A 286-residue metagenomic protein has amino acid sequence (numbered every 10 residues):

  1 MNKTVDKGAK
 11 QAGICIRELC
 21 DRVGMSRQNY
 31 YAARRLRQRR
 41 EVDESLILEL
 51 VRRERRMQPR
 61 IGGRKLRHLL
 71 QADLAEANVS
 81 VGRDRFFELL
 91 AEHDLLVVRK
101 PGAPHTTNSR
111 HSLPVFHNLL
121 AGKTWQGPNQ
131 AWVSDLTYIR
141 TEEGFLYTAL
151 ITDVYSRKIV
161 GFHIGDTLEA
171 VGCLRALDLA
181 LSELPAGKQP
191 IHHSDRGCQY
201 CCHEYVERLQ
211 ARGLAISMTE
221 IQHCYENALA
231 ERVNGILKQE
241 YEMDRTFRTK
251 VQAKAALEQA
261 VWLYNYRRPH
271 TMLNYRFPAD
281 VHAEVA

Functional and structural regions predicted by a protein language model:
M1-I14, L48, R52-R56: Short, amphipathic alpha-helical "recognition" segments used to contact nucleic acids or chromatin
L19-C20, Y30, V51, L66 (+13 more regions): Mobile genetic element proteins and their domesticated derivatives, centered on retroelements and DNA transposons
C20, R27-G127, F277-A286: Basic, flexible linker segments flanking DNA-binding modules in nucleic acid-interacting mobile-element proteins
R60, A75-E76, T124-Q126, T141-E142 (+3 more regions): Conserved, non-catalytic sequence blocks in retroelement Pol enzymes and Pol-derived host proteins
T107-S109, S194-R196, C202-V206, M218-K238 (+2 more regions): RNase H-like two-metal-ion nuclease catalytic core shared by retroviral integrases and related mobile-element nucleases
T124-V160, D166-L168: An active-site-proximal beta-strand-loop segment
G144, F162-P185, C201: Active-site beta-loop-alpha junctions of metal-dependent nucleic acid enzymes, especially the RNase H-like/DDE
Q210-L214, I236-A286: C-terminal domain-tail junction helix/linker
